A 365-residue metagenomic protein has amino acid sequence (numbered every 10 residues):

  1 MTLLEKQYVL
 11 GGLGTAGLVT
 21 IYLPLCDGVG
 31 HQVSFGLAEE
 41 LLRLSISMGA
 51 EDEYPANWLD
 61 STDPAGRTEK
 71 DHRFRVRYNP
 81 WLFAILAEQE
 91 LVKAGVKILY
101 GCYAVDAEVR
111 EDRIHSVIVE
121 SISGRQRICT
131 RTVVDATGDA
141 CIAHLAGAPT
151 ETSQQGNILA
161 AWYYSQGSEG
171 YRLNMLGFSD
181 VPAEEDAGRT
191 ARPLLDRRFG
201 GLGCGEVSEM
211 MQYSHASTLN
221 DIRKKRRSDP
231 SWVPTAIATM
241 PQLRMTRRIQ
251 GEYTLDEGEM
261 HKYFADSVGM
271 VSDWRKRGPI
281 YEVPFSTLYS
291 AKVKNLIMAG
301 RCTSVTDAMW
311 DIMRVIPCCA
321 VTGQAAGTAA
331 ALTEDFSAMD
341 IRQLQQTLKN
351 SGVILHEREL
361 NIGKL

Functional and structural regions predicted by a protein language model:
M1: Short beta-strand element of Class I
L4-A56: N-terminal FAD cofactor-binding segment of flavoenzymes
G14, L37, L41, A56-L59 (+8 more regions): Flavin (FAD/FMN)-binding glycine-rich loop and adjacent Rossmann-like elements that form
D27, H31, R73-P80: Short gly/ser-rich anion-binding loops that grip negatively charged ligand groups
S45, G49-A50, W58-K70: N-terminal capping segment at the start of a domain
E90-K97: A structural motif corresponding to the C-terminal end of an alpha-helix and its immediate exit/capping segment
